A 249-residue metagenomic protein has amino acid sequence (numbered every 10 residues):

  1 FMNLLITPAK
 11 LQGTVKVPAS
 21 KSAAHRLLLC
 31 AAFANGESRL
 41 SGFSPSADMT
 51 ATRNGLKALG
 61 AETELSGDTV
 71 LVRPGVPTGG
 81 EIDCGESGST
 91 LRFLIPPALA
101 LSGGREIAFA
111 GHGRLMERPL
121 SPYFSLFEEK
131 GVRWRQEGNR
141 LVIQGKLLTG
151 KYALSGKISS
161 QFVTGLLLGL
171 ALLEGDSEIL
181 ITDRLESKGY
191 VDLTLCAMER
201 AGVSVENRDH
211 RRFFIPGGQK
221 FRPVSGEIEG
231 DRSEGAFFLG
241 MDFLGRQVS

Functional and structural regions predicted by a protein language model:
F1-S249: Structural preference for solvent-exposed beta-strand-turn elements and adjacent flexible terminal/loop segments within
